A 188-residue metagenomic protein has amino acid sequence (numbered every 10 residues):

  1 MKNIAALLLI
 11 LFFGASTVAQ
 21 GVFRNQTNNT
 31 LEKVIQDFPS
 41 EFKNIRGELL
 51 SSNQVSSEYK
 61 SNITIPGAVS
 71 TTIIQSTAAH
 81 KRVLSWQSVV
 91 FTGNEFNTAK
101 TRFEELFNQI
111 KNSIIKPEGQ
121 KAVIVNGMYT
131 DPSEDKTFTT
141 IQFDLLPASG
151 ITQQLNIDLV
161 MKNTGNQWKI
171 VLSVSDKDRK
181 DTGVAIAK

Functional and structural regions predicted by a protein language model:
M1-Q26: Bacterial Sec-dependent N-terminal signal peptides
L9-F13, S51, N108: Generic detector of low-complexity/intrinsically disordered segments and short hydrophobic N-terminal stretches
S16-T17, F42, K111, P147: Prokaryotic Sec-type signal peptides and long signal-anchor helices with extended Leu/Ile/Val-rich h-regions
A19-V83, A187-K188: N-terminal leader/targeting segments
T27-I35, A99-I110, L172: Generic hydrophobic, helix-prone segments enriched in Leu/Val/Ile
S56-Y59, L84-Q87, K136-Q142: Short, hydrophobic/aromatic-rich segments at coil-to-beta transitions
T72-E134: Long, charged/polar, surface-exposed segments that mediate recognition or autoinhibition
K111-K188: A charged, solvent-exposed segment within the mature domains of Sec-exported extracytoplasmic proteins
